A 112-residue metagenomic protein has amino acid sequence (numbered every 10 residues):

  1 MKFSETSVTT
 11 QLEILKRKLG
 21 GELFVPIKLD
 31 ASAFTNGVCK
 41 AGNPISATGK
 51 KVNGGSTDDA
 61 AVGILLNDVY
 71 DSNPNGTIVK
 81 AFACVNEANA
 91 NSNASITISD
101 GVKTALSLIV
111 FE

Functional and structural regions predicted by a protein language model:
M1-E112: Surface-exposed, low-hydrophobicity beta-strand/loop segments enriched in small/polar/acidic residues
